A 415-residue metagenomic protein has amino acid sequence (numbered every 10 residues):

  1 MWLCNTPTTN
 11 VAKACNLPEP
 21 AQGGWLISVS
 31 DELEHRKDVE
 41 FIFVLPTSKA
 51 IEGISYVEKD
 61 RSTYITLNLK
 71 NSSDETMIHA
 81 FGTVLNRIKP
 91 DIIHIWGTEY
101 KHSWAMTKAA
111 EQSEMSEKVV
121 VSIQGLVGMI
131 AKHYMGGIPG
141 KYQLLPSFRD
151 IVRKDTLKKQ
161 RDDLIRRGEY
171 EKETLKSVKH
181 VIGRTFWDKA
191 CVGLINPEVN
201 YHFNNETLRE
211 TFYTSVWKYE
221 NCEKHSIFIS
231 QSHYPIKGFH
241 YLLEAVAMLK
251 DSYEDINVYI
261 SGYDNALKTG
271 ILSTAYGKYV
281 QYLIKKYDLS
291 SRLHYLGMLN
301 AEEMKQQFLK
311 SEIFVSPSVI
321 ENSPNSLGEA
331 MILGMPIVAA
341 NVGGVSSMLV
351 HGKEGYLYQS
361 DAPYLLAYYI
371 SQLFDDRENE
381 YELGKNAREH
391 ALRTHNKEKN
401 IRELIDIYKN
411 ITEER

Functional and structural regions predicted by a protein language model:
M1, K218-K237, L243-M248, V258-S261: Conserved donor-binding/catalytic core segment of Leloir-type glycosyltransferases
M1-E52, E58-S62, E114-M115: N-terminal subdomain of nucleotide-sugar transferases
L85, Q306-S311: Short alpha-helical donor nucleotide-sugar binding micro-motif in glycosyltransferases
V127, Q143-H180, A190, L194 (+1 more regions): Membrane-proximal helix-turn-helix segments that form the acceptor-binding/catalytic region of lipid-linked
L272-L299: Nucleotide-activated donor-binding/catalytic signature segment of Leloir-type glycosyltransferases, i.e., the conserved
V319: Aromatic "clamp/platform" in nucleotide-sugar-dependent glycosyltransferases that forms part of the donor/acceptor
P336-A339: Short hydrophobic beta-strand element within catalytic cores of glycosyltransferases and related nucleotide-activated
H351-G352, Y356-P363, Q372-E378: Conserved acidic donor-binding segment of nucleotide-sugar-dependent glycosyltransferases
